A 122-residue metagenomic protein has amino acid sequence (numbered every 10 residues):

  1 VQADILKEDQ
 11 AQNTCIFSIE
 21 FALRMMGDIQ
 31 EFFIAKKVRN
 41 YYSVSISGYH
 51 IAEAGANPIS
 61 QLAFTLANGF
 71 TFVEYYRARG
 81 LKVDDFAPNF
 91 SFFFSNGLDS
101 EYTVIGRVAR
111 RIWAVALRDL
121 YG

Functional and structural regions predicted by a protein language model:
V1-I105, L120: Catalytic alpha/beta active-site cores
W113: Conserved, mostly hydrophobic/aromatic
A116: Catalytic core of soluble alpha/beta enzymes
